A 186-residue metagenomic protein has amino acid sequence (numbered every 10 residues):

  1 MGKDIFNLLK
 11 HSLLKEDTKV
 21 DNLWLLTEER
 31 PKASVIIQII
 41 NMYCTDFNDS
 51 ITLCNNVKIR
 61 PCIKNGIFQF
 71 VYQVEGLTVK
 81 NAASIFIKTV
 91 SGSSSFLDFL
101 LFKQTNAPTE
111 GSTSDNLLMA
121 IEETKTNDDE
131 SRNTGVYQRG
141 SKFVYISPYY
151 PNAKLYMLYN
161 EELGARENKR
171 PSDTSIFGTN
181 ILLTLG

Functional and structural regions predicted by a protein language model:
M1-L77: Interdomain/boundary linker segments immediately adjacent to catalytic/signaling cores
G2-L9, M157-G186: Domain-level recognition of nuclease-like catalytic cores that cleave nucleotide substrates
D17-L25, D49-L53, L117-A120, Y150-L163: Hydrophobic beta-strand segments of well-ordered beta-sheets in folded domains
T27-P31, L101-T105, E123-D128: Short, flexible loop/turn elements at secondary-structure junctions
K32-A33, S91-F96, D129-R139: Phosphate/oxyanion-binding active-site loops and adjacent basic polyanion-contact surfaces
N41-L53, Y145-K154, F177-G186: Structural alpha-beta junctions
L53-D115: Active-site metal-binding core of divalent-cation-utilizing nuclease and nuclease-like domains
T126-S172: Catalytic cores of nucleic-acid endonucleases
